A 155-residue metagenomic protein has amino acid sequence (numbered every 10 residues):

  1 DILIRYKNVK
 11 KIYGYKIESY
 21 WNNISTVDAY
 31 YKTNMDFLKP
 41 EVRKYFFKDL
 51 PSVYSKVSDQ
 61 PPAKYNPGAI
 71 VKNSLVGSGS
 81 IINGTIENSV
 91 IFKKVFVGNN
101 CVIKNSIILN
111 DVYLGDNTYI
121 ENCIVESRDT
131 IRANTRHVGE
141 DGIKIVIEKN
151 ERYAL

Functional and structural regions predicted by a protein language model:
D1-L155: Left-handed beta-helix
